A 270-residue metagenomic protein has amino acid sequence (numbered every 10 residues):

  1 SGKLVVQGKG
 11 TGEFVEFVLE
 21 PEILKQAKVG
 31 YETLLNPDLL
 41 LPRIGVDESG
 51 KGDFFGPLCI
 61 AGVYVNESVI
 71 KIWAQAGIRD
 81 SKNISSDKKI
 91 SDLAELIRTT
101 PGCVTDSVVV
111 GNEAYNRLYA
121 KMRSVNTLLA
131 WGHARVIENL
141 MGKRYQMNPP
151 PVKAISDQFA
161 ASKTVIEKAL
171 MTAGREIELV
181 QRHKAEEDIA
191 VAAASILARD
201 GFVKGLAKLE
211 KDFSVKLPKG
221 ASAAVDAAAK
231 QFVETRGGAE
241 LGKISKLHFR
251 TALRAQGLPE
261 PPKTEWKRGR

Functional and structural regions predicted by a protein language model:
S1-R270: RNase H-like, Mg2+-dependent phosphodiesterase core, and more generally RNA phosphate-backbone-engaging helix-loop
